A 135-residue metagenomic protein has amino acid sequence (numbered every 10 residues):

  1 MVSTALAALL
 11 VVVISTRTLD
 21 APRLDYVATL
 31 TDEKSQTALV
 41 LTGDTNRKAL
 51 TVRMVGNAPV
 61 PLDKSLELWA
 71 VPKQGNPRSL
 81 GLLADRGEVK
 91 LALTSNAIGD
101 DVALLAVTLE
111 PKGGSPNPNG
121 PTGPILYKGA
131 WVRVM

Functional and structural regions predicted by a protein language model:
M1-M135: N-terminal targeting/export leaders
